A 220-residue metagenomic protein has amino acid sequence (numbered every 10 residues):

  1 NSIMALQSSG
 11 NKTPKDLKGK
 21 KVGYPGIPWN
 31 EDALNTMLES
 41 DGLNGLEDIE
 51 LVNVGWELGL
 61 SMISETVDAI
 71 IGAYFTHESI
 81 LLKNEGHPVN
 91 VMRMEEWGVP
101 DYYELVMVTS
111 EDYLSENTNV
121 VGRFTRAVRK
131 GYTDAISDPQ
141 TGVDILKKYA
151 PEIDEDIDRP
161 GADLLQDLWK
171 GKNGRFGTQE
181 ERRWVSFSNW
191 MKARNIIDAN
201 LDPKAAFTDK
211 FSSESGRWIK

Functional and structural regions predicted by a protein language model:
N1-G55, G59-S64, D68-T76, V91-M92 (+1 more regions): Short, glycine-/small- and polar/acidic-enriched structural segments that line small-molecule recognition paths
N35, I80, V185-S188: Predominant activation on well-ordered alpha-helical scaffold segments within soluble catalytic domains
D41-G45, E85-H87, E152-I153, I196: Short helix-capping segments at alpha-helix termini
V52, E96, P160-L165, L201-S215: Short linear loop/turn motifs
E57-L60, T66-E152: Pocket-lining segment of extracytoplasmic ligand-binding domains
S115-I196: Secondary-structure end/capping motifs
V185-K220: Conserved C-terminal helix/tail region of periplasmic/extracytoplasmic solute-binding proteins
